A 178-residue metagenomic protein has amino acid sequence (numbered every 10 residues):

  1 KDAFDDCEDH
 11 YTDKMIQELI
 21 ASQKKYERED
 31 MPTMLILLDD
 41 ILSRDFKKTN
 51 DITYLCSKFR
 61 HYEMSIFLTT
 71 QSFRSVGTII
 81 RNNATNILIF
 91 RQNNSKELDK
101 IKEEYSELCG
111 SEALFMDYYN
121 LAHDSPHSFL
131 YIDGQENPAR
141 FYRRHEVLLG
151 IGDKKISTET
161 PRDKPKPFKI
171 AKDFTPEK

Functional and structural regions predicted by a protein language model:
D2-S111: Conserved P-loop NTPase motor cores
E8, K14-M15, C109, Y119-H123 (+3 more regions): Generic alpha-helical secondary structure signal
I66-Q71, E97-K102, Y118-D124, T160-K166: Short C-terminal domain-edge/linker segments immediately following a structured domain
D99-P138: P-loop/Walker A phosphate-binding loop and immediately adjacent motor/lid segment at beta-alpha junctions
D124-K178: Conserved P-loop NTPase motor module
